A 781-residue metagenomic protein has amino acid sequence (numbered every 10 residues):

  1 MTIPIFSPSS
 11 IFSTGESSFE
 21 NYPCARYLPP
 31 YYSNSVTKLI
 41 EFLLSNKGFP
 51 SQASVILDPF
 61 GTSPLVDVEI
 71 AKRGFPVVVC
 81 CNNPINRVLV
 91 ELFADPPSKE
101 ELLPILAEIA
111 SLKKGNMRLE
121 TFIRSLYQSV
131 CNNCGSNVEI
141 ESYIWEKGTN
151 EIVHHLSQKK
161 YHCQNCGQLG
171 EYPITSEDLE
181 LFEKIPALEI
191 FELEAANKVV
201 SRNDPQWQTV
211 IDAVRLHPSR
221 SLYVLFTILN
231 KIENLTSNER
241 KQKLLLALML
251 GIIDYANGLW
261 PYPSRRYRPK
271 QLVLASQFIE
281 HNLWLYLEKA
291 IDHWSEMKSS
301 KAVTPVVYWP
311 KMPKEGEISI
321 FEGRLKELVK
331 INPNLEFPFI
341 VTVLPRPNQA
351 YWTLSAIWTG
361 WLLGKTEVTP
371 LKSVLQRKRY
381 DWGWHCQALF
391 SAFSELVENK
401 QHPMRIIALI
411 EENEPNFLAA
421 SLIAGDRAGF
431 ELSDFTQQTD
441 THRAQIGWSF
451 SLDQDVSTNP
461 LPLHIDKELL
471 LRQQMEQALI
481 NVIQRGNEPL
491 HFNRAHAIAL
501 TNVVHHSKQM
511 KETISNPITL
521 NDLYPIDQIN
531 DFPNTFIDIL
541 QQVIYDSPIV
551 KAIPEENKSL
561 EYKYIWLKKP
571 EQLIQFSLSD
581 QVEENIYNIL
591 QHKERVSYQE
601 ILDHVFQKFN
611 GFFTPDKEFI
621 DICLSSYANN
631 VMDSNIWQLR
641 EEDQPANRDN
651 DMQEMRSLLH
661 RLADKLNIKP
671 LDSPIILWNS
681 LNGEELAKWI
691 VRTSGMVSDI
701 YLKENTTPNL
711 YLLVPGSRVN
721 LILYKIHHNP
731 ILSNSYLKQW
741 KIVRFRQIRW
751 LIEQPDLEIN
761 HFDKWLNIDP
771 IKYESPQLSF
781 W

Functional and structural regions predicted by a protein language model:
T2-T62, V66-P338, P345, Q349-K378 (+1 more regions): Nucleic-acid modification enzymes, centered on SAM-dependent nucleic-acid methyltransferases
Y27, G364, L375-Q387, I410-N416 (+2 more regions): Short, contiguous acidic/charged loop-to-helix segments that flank catalytic cores in large enzymes
F42-G48, F390-Q401, S698-N709: Short, basic/hydrophobic alpha-helical segments
T62, G251, E412-N413, G716: Residue-level signal for short, function-critical loop segments
P76, R405, N709: Residues at the starts of beta-strands that form the adenosine-phosphate
L119-N133, V374-F435: Conserved Class I SAM-dependent methyltransferase catalytic core
S142-W145, G429-D440: Conserved S-adenosyl-L-methionine
D434-W781: C-terminal non-catalytic scaffold/interaction domains in large multidomain proteins
